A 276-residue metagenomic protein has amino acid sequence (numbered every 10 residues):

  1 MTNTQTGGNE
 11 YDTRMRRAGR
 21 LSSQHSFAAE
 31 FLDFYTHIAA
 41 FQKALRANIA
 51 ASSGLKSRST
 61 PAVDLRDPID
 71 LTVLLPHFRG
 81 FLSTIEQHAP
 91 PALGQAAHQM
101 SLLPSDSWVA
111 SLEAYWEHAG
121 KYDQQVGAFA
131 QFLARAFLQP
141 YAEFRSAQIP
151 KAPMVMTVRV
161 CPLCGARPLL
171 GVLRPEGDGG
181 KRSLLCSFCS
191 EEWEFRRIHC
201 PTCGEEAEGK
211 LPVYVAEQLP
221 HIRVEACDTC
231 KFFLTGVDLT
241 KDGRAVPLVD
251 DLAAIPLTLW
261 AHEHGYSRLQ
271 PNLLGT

Functional and structural regions predicted by a protein language model:
Q5-I149: N-terminal alpha-helical interaction blocks
A18, F31-A40, A44, E208-V213 (+3 more regions): Generic preference for hydrophobic/aromatic residues in regular secondary structure cores
F144-H262: Cys/His-clustered metal-coordination modules, chiefly Zn-binding fingers
V237-K241, Q270-T276: Short flanking/linker segments adjacent to small metal-binding domains or redox-active Cys/His motifs
L257-L274: C-terminal membrane-proximal segments flanking the terminal transmembrane helix
